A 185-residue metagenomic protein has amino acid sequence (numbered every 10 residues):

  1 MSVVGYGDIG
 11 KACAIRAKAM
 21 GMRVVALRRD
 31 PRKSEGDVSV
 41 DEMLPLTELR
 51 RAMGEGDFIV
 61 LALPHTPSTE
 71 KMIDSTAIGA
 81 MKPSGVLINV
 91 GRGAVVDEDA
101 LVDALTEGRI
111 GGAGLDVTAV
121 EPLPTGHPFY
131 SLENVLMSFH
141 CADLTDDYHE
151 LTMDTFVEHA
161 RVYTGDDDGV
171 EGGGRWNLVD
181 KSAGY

Functional and structural regions predicted by a protein language model:
M1-V3: Hydrophobic Val/Ile/Leu positions in short beta-strands of Rossmann-like dinucleotide-binding domains
Y6-G7: Glycine-rich Rossmann-fold phosphate-binding loop(s) that bind the pyrophosphate of adenine dinucleotide cofactors
G10-K11: N-terminal Rossmann-fold NAD(P) dinucleotide-binding loop
A14, K18, L105-T106: Gly/Ala-rich phosphate-binding loop of Rossmann-like dinucleotide-binding domains, activating on the conserved
A19-R23: Residues at the starts of beta-strands that form the adenosine-phosphate
R28: Conserved acidic E/D residue at the C-terminus of a beta-strand in Rossmann-like folds
P31-P128: Rossmann-like adenosine-cofactor binding region
E121-Y185: C-terminal helix-to-coil terminal segments
